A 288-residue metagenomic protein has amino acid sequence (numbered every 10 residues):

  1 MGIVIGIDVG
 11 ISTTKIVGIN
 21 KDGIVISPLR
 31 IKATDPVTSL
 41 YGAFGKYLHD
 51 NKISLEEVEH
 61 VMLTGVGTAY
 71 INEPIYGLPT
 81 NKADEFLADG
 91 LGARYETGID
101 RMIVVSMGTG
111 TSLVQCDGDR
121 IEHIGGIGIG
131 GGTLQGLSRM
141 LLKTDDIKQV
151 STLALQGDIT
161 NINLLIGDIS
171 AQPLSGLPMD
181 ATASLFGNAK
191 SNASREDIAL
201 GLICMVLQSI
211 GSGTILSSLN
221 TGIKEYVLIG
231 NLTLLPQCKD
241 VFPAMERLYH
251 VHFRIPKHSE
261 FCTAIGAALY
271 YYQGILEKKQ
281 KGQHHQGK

Functional and structural regions predicted by a protein language model:
I3-G42, I121: Short glycine-rich, Thr/Ser-proximal phosphate-binding strand/loop in the N-terminal lobe of ATP-dependent enzymes
L29-A33, F44, H49-E85, I121-H123: Short beta-strand-loop/turn "lid" adjacent to the catalytic site in phosphate-handling enzymes
L63-A69, L216-M245, E260: Glycine-rich phosphate-binding loops at beta-strand->alpha-helix junctions
I71-V105, G110-R120, I265-Y271: Conserved phosphate-binding catalytic cores of ATP/NTP-utilizing and phosphoryl-transfer enzymes
T80-F86, P243-I265: Conserved phosphate-binding/catalytic loops in two-lobed NTP-binding clefts
L91-E96, L134-S138, F253-K288: Glycine-rich phosphate-binding/hydrolytic loop that grips phosphoryl groups
D119-L174: Glycine-rich phosphate-binding loop plus the immediately following alpha-helix
S175-E225, E260: Adenine-nucleotide phosphate-binding core of ATP-dependent small-molecule kinases
